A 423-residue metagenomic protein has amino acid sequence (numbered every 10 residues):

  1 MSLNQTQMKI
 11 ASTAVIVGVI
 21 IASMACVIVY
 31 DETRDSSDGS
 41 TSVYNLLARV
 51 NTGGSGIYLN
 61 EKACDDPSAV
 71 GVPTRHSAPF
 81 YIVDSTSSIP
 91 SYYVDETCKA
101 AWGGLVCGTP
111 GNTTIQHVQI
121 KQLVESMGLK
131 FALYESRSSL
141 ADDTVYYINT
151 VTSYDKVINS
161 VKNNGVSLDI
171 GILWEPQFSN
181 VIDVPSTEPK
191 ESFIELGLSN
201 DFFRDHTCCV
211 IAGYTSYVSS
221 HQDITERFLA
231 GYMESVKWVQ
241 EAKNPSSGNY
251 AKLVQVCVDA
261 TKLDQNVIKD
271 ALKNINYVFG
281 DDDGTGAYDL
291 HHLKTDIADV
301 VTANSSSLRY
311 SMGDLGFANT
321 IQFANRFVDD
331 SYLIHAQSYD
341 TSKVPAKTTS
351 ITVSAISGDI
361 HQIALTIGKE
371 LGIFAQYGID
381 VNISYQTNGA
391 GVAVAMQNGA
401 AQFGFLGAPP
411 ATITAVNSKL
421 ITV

Functional and structural regions predicted by a protein language model:
M1-S36: Secretory targeting signatures
V27-N149, G165-E175, I194-S199, R204-D205 (+1 more regions): Short, glycine-/small- and polar/acidic-enriched structural segments that line small-molecule recognition paths
E61, T109-G111, V124-G128, I182-P185 (+10 more regions): Sec/Tat-exported extracytoplasmic proteins
P110-I115, D155, I172, S219-E226 (+5 more regions): Soluble non-cytosolic domains of exported or imported proteins
V118-E125, D155, N159, S179 (+12 more regions): Solvent-exposed, polar/charged alpha-helical surfaces in well-ordered, non-transmembrane soluble domains, broadly
T144-A260, A408-P410: Pocket-lining segment of extracytoplasmic ligand-binding domains
S219-R309: Secondary-structure end/capping motifs
K294-T349: Conserved C-terminal helix/tail region of periplasmic/extracytoplasmic solute-binding proteins
